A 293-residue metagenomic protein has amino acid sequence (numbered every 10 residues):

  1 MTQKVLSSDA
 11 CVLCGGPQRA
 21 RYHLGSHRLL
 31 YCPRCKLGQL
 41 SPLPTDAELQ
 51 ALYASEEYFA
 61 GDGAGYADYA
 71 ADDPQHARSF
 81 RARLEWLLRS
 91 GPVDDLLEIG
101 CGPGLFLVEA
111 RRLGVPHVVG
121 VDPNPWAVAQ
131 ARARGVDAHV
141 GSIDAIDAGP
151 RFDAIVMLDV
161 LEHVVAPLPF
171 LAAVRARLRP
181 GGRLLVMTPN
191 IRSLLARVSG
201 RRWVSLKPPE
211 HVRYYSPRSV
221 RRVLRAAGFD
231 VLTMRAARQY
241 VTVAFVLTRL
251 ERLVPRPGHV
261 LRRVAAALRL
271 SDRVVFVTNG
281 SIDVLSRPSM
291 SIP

Functional and structural regions predicted by a protein language model:
M1-L158, L168-A172, A236-A237, T248-R249 (+1 more regions): Conserved N-terminal segment of class I S-adenosyl-L-methionine
M157, V165-V174, R183-V284, P288-I292: S-adenosyl-L-methionine-dependent methyltransferase catalytic module, highlighting the catalytic core
